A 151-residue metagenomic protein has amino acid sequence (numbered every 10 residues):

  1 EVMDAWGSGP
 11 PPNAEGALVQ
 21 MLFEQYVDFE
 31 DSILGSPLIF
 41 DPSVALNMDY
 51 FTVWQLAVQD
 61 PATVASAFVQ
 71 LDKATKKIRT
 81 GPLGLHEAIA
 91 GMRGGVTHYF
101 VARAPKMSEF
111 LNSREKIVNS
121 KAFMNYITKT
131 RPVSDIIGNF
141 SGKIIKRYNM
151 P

Functional and structural regions predicted by a protein language model:
E1-P151: Short S/T/G/P-rich N-terminal loop/turn motif that feeds into the first structured element of a domain
